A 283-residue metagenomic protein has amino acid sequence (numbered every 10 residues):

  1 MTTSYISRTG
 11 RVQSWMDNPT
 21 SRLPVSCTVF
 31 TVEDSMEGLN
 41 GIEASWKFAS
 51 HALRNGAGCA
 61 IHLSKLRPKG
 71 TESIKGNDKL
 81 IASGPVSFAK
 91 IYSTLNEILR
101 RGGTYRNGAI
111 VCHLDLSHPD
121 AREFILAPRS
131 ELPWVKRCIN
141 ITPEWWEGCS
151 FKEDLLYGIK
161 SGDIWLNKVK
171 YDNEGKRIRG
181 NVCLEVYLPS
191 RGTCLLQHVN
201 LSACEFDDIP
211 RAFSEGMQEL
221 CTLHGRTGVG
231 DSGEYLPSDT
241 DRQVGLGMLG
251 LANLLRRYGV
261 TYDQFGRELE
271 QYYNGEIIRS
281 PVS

Functional and structural regions predicted by a protein language model:
M1-S283: Extended catalytic cores of very large enzyme megasubunits
